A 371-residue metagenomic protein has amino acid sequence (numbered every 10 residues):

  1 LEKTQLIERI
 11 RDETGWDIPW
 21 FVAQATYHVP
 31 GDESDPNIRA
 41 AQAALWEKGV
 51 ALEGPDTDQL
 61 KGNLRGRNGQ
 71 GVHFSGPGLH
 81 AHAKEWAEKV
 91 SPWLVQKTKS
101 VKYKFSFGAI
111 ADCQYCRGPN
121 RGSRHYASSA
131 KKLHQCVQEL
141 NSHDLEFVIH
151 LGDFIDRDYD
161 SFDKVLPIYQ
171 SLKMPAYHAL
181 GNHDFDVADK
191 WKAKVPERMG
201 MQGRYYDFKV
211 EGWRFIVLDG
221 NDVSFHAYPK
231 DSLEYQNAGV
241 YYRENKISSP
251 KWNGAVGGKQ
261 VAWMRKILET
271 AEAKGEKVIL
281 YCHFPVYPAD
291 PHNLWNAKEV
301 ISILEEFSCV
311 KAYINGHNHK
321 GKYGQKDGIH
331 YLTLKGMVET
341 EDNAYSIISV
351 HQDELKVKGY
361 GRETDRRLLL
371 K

Functional and structural regions predicted by a protein language model:
E2-L6, S34, I38-A41, G78 (+13 more regions): Stable alpha-helical elements in mature extracytoplasmic
R9-P36, L180, I279-P288: Active-site segments of SGNH/GDSL-like serine hydrolases that catalyze O-acetyl group transfer/hydrolysis on lipids
G15-W20, E47-L52, Y103-S106, H143-F147 (+5 more regions): Loop/turn elements at helix/coil->beta-strand transitions in domains of secreted/extracellular proteins
T26-K97, T333: Catalytic His-Asp segment of secreted/periplasmic serine-dependent ester chemistry enzymes
T26-P30, D58-K61, C113-C116, F154-R157 (+7 more regions): Solvent-exposed loop/turn segments at secondary-structure junctions within structured extracellular/periplasmic domains
T98-D163: N-terminal active-site segment of His-dependent metallophosphoesterases
A109-A111, V148-D153, A176-N182, L218 (+3 more regions): Active-site neighborhood of phospho(di)ester-bond hydrolases with catalytic His/Asp-centered motifs
D160-K274, E299-C309, Y323-G359, L369: Extended active-site neighborhood of metal-dependent phosphoesterases/phosphodiesterases
